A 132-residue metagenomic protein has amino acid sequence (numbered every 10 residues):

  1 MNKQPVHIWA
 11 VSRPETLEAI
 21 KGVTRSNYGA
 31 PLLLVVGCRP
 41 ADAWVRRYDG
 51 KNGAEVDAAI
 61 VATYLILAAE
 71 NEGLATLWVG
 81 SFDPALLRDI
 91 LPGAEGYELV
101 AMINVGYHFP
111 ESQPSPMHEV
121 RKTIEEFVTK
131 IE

Functional and structural regions predicted by a protein language model:
M1-A58: Glycine/small-residue-rich phosphate/adenosyl-binding loop
K3-V6, L74, V100: Short secondary-structure junction motifs
E18-K21, A43-W44, L87-D89, P110-Q113: A short, acidic/glycine-rich surface segment
P31-L33, T76, E98-V100: Structural motif
L34, D42, D49-I90: Small-aliphatic-rich amphipathic alpha-helix that forms the alpha element of a beta-alpha
C38, S81, Y107: Short secondary-structure boundary segments
L87-V100: Short, electropositive alpha-helical surface patch
A101-E132: C-terminal helix-cap and adjacent tail motif
